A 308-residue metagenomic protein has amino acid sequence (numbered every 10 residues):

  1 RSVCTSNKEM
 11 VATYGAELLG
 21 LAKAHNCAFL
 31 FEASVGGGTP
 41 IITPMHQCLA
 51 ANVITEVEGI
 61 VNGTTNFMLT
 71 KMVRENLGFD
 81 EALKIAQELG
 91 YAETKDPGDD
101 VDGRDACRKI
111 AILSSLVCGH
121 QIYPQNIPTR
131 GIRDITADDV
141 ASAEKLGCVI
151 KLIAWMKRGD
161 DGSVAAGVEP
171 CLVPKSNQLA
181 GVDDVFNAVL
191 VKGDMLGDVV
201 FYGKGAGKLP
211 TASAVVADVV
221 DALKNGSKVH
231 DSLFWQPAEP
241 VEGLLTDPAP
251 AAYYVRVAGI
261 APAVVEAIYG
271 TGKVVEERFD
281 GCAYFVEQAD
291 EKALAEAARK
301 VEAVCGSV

Functional and structural regions predicted by a protein language model:
V3-S6, F29-A33, E56-G59, F201: General beta-strand structural signal in soluble alpha/beta enzymes
S6-Q47: Rossmann-fold NAD(P)-binding glycine/threonine-rich loop
T13, G36, P40, N52 (+9 more regions): Conserved active-site and cofactor/substrate-binding residues in soluble primary-metabolism enzymes
L18-A22, A86, A143, E266-Y269: A generic structural signal for well-ordered alpha-helical segments
I41-I54, T65-L77, R108-I122, D218: Oxidoreductase and adenylate-handling cofactor-binding alpha/beta cores
E56-E58, N66-L69, Y91-G98, W155-K157 (+1 more regions): Catalytic, metal-anchored helix/loop core of enzyme active sites in primary metabolism
E81-G181, F186-A188, G207: Substrate-binding/catalytic subdomain of NAD(P)-dependent oxidoreductase enzymes
V219-V308: A conserved regulatory-domain signal marking ACT and ACT-like small-molecule sensing domains and adjacent regulatory
